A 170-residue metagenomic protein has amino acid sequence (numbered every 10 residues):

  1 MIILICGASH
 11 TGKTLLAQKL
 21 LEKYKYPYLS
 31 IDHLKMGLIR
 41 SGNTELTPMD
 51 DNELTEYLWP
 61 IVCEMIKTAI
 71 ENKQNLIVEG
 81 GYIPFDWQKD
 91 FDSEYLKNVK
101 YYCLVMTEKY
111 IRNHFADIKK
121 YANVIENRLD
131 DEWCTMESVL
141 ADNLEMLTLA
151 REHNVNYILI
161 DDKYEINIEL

Functional and structural regions predicted by a protein language model:
M1-I3, K73: Pre-Walker A (Motif I) flank of P-loop NTPase domains
I5-G7: Hydrophobic anchor at the beta1->P-loop junction of P-loop NTPases
T11: ATP-binding Walker
T14: Walker A/P-loop
Q18-I61: Conserved substrate/cofactor phosphate-moiety recognition/catalytic segment in nucleotide-dependent phosphotransferases
E53-N98, Y102-M106: Glycine-rich phosphate-binding loop used to anchor ATP phosphates in small-molecule kinases, encompassing both
V99-N143: A glycine- and Lys/Arg-enriched "phosphate-lid" helix/loop adjacent to the NTP-binding pocket of small-molecule kinases
L144-L170: NTP-dependent small-molecule kinase module
